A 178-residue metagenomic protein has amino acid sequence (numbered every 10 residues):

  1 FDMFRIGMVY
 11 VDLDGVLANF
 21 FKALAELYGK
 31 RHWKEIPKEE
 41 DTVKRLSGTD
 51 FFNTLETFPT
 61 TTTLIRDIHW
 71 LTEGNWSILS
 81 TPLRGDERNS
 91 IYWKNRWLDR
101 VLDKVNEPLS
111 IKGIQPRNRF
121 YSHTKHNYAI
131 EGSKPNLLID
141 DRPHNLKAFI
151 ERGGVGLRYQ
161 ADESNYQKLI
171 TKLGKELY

Functional and structural regions predicted by a protein language model:
F1-M8, T57, T61, I78 (+1 more regions): Charge-dense, intrinsically disordered terminal/linker segments
F1-T49, E151: Active-site neighborhood of HAD-like aspartate-dependent phosphohydrolases
D12, L79-T81, I139: Short hydrophobic segments within beta-strands
G15-A18, A23-L24, P82-D86, K125-N127 (+2 more regions): Short, solvent-exposed loop/turn segments at secondary-structure junctions
L55-E56, T61-K94, L98: Substrate-recognition element of Asp-dependent hydrolases with the DxDx(T/V) motif
G113-F149: Conserved Lys-Pro-Asp/Glu-containing loop-to-beta segment of HAD-superfamily phosphomonoesterases, centered on
K134-K172: Acidic, Mg2+-coordinating phosphoryl-transfer loop and its flanking beta/alpha structural elements, shared across
